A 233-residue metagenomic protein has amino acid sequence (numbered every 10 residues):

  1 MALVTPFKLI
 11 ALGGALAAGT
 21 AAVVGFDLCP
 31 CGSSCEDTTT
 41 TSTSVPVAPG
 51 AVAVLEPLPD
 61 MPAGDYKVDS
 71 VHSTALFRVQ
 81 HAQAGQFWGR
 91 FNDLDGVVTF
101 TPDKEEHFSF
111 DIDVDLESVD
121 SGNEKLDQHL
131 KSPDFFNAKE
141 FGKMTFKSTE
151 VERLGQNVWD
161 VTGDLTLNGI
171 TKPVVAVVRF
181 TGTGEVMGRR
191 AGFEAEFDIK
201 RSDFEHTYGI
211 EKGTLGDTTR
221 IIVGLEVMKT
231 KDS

Functional and structural regions predicted by a protein language model:
M1-G13: N-terminal Sec-pathway targeting helices
K8, A21-S233: Low-complexity, acidic/polar, glycine-enriched regions of mature
G13-G19: Bacterial N-terminal signal peptides
